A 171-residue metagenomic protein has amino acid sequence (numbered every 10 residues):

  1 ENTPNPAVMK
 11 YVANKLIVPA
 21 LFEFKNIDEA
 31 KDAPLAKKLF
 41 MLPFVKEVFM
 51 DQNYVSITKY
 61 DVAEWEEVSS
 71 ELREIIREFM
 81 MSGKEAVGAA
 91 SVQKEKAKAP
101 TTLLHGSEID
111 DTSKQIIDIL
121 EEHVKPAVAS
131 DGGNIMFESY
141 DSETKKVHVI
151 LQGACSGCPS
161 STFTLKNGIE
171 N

Functional and structural regions predicted by a protein language model:
E1-N171: Domain-level signature for proteins that mediate thiol-based redox and metal-cofactor handling
